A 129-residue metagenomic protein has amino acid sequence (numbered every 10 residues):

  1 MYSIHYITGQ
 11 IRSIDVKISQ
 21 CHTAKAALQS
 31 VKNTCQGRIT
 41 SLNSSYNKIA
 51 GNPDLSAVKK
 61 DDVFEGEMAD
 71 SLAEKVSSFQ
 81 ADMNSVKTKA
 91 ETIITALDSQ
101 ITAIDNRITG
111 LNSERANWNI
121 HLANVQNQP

Functional and structural regions predicted by a protein language model:
M1-P129: N-terminal secretion-targeting helices of virulence/extracellular proteins, encompassing both classical Sec signal
